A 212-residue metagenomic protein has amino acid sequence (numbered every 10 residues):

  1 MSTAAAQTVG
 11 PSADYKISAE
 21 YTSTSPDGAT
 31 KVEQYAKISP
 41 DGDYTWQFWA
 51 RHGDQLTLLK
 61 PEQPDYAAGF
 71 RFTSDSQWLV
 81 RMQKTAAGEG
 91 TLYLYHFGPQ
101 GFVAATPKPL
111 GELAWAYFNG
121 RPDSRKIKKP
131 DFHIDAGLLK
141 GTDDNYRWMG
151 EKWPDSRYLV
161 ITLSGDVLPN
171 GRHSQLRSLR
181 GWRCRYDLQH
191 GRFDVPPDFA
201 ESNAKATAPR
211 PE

Functional and structural regions predicted by a protein language model:
M1-S18, T91, P99-E212: Acidic, small-residue rich beta-repeat scaffolds with periodic aromatic anchors
S12-W46: Beta-strand-rich domains and repeat architectures in extracellular enzymes and scaffolds, especially beta-propellers
D14, L59-P64: Surface loop/turn motifs at the tips and blade-to-blade linkers of beta-strand repeat domains
Y35, M82-Q83, T162-L163: Recurrent small/Gly-Pro-centered beta-turn motifs in extracellular repeat architectures
K37-D41, T85-E89, D166-N170: Short glycine/acidic-enriched loop and turn motifs that connect beta-strands
Y66-A68, R147: Beta-rich catalytic cores
S74-D75: Residue-level detector of Asp-centered blade-edge/turn motifs that repeat once per structural unit in beta-propeller
